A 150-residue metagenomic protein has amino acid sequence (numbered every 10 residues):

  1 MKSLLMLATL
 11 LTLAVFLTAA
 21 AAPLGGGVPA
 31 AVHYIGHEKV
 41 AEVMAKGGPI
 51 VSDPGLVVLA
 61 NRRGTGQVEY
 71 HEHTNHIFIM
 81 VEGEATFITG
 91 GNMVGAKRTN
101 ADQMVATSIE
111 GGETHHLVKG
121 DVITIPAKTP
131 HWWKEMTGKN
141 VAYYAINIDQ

Functional and structural regions predicted by a protein language model:
M1-L5: Positively charged n-region of N-terminal signal peptides that target proteins for export
M6-T18: Bacterial N-terminal signal peptides
F16-H73: A short, N-terminal "cap"/entry segment at the start of jelly-roll beta-barrel domains of the cupin/DSBH fold
L59, F87-T89, Y143: Short hydrophobic/aromatic-rich beta-strand segments that constitute the beta-sheet cores of beta-sandwich/beta-barrel
E69, H76-I79, T114-H115, V122-I123: His/acidic/aromatic-lined binding-pocket segments of jelly-roll/cupin-type domains and related regulatory beta-sandwich
E72-H73, I77-F87, G91, A101-S108: Short, conserved beta-strand element in jelly-roll/cupin
D102-A106, G111-A127: Short acidic-glycine-tyrosine-enriched beta hairpin
H116-K119, A127-Q150: Ligand-binding loop in jelly-roll beta-barrel domains
